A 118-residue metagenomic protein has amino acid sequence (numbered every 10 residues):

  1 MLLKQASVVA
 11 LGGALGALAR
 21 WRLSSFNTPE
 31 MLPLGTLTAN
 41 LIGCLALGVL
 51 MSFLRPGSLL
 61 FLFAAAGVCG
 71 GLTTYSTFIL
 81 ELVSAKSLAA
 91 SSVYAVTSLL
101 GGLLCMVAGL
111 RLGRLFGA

Functional and structural regions predicted by a protein language model:
M1-A118: Membrane-interface helix-loop junctions in multi-pass transporters/channels
